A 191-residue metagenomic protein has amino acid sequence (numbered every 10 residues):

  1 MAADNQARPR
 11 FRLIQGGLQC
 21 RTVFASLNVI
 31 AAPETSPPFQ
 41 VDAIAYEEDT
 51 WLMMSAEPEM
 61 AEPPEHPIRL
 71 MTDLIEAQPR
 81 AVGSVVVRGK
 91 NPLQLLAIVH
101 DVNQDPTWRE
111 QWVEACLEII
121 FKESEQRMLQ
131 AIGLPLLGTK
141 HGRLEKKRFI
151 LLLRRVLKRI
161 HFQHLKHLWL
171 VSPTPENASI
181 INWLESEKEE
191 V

Functional and structural regions predicted by a protein language model:
M1-V191: Macrodomain-like recognition of ADP-ribose-binding/processing modules
